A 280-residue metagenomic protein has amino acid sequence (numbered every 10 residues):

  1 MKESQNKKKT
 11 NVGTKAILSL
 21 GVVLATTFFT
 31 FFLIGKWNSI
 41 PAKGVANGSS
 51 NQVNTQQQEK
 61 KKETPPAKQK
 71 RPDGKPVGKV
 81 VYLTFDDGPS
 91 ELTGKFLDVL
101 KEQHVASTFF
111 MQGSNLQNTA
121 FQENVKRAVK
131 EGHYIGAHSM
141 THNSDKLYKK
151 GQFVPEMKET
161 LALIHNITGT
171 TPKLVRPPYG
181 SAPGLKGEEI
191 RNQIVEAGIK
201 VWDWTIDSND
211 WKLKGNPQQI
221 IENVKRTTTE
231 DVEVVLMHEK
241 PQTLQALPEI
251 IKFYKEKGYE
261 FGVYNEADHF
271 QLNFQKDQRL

Functional and structural regions predicted by a protein language model:
K2-K7, F32-V81, A106: N-terminal, intrinsically disordered, polar/charged segments of Gram-positive cell-envelope systems that serve as
Q5-V23: N-terminal Sec-pathway targeting helices
L24-F31: Alpha-helical transmembrane segments
N38, L92, Q242-A246: Short phosphate-engaging motifs
Q52-N54, Y134, V234: A composition/secondary-structure signal for short, hydrophobic, low-basic-content segments with alpha-helix propensity
Q57-Y148, Q152-N166: Active-site beta->alpha N-cap acidic-glycine motif
H142-K255, Y259-E266, F274-R279: Catalytic domains of cell-wall/extracellular-matrix polysaccharide-remodeling enzymes, centered on de-N-acetylation
